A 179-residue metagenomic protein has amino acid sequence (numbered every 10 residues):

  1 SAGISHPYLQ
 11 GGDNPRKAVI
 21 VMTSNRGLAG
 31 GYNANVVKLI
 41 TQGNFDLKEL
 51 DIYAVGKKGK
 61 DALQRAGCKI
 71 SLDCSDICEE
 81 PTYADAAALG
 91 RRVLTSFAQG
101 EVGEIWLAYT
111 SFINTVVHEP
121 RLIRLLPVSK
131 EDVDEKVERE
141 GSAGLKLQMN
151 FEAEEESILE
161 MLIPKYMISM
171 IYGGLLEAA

Functional and structural regions predicted by a protein language model:
S1-A179: C-terminal beta-strand-loop-alpha-helix "lid" module of Rossmann-like NAD(P)-dependent dehydrogenases
